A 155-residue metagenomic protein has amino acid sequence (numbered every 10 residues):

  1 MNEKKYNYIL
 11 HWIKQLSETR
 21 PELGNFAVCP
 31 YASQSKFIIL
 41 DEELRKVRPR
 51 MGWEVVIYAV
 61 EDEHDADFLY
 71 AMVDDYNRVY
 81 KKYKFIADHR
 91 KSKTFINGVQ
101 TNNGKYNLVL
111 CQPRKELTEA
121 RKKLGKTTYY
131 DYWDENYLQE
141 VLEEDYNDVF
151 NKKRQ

Functional and structural regions predicted by a protein language model:
M1-Q155: Expand to "…catalyze enediolate/carbanion chemistry for C-C bond making/breaking, isomerization, decarboxylation
